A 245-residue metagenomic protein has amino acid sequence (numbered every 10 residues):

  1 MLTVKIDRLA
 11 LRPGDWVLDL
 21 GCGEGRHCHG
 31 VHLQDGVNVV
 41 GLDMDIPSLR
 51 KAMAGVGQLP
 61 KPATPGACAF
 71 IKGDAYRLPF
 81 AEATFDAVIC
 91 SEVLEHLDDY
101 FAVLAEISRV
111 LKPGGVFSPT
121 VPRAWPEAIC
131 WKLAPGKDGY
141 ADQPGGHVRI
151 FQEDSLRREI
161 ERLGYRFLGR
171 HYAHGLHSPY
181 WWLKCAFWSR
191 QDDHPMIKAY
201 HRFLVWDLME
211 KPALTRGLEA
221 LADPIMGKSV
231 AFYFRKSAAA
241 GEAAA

Functional and structural regions predicted by a protein language model:
M1-A81, A87-S91, F101-L104, H194 (+3 more regions): Conserved N-terminal segment of class I S-adenosyl-L-methionine
M53, I129-L133, Y180-K184: Short aromatic-enriched loop/helix-cap "lid" or pocket-rim segments at secondary-structure transitions that line
S91-L94, T120: Residues lining the SAM
F101-V116: A short glycine-rich, Lys/Arg-flanked "PGG" loop and its adjoining helix->strand segment in the class I
V116-H147: Conserved class I S-adenosyl-L-methionine
H147-L163: Short alpha-helix
G169-L204, K228-S229: Conserved catalytic loop of SAM-dependent methyltransferase domains
